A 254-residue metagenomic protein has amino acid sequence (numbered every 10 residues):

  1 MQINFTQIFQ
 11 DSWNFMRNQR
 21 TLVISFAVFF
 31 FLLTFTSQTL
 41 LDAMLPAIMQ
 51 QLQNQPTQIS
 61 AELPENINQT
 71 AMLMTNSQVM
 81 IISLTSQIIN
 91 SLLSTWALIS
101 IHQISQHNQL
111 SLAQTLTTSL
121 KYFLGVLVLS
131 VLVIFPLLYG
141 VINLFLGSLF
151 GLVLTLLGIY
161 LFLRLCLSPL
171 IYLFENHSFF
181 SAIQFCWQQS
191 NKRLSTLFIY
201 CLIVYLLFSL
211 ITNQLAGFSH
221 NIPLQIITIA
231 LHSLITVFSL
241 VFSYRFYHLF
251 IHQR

Functional and structural regions predicted by a protein language model:
M1-I3, L249-R254: Short, charged juxtamembrane terminal tails flanking transmembrane helices
M1-P46, L112, V153-L224, T228: Nonpolar helix-loop interface/hinge motif
F9-Q10, T21-Q106, G125, L129: Short, small/hydrophobic-residue-rich motifs at membrane-helix boundaries and re-entrant hairpins of integral membrane
R17, L120-L124, Q188-N191, I251: Sec-exported extracytoplasmic/periplasmic mature domains
L33-L45, L93-A97, I101, L132 (+6 more regions): Alpha-helical membrane-inserting segments
M74-Q106, G140-F180, N221-H252: Selective recognition of hydrophobic, aromatic-rich stretches within alpha-helical transmembrane segments of polytopic
H107-V141, L240: Hydrophobic alpha-helical transmembrane segments of integral membrane proteins
